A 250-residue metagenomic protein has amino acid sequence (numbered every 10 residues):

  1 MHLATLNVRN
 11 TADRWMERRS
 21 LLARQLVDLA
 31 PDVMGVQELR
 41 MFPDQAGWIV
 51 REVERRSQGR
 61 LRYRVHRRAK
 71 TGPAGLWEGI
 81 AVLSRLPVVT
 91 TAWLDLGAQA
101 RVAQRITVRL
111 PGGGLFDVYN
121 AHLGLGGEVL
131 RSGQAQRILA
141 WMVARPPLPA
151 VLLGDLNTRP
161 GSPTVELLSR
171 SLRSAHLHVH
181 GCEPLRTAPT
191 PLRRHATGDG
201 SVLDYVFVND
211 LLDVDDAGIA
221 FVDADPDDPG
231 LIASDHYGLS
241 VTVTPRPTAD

Functional and structural regions predicted by a protein language model:
M1-T5, A12, D215, T248-D250: Membrane-interface helix-coil boundary segments and nearby low-complexity, Ser/Pro-rich regulatory regions
H2-V8, L22-A46, L83, I106 (+5 more regions): Active-site beta-strand/loop signature of hydrolases that rely on acidic residues for catalysis
V8-T11, G230: Phosphate-group recognition and catalysis centered on beta-loop-alpha active-site segments
T11-D13, M41-D44, A100, G126-V129 (+3 more regions): Active-site environment of divalent metal-dependent phosphoester hydrolases
W15, V33, Q37-Y119, L123 (+1 more regions): Structured beta-strand-rich core segments of catalytic domains in phosphoester-bond hydrolases
R19-S20, R131-L139: Charged helix-capping and loop-helix junction motifs
T107, V143-A150, T158-D250: Metal-dependent phosphoester-hydrolase catalytic domains
L110, G127-V129, G133: Soluble catalytic domains of enzymes that build or remodel membrane lipids, polysaccharides, and related
